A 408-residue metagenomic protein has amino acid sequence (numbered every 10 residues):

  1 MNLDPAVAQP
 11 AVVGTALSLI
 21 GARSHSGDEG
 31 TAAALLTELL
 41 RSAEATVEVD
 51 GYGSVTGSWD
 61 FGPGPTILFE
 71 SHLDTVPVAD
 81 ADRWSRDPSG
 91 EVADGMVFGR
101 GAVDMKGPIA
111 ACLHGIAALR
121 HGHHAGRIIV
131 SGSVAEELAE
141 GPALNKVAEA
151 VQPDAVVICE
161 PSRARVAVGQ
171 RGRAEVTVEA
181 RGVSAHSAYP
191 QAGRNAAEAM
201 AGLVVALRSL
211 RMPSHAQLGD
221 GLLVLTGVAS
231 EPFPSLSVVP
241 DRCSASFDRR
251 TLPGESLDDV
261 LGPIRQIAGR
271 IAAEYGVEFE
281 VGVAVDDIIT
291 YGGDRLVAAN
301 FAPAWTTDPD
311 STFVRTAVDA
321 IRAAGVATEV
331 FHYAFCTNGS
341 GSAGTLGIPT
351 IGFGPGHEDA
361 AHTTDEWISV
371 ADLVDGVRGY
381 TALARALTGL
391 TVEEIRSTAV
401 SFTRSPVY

Functional and structural regions predicted by a protein language model:
M1-V78, R242-S246, V260, D372: N-terminal helical capping/dimerization or prosegment-like subdomains of hydrolases acting on amide or phosphate bonds
A43, R120-H124, R270-G276: Short helix-capping segments at alpha-helix termini
E48, E179-Y408: Metal-dependent amide/peptide-bond hydrolase catalytic core, centered on the "pita-bread" metallohydrolase fold
E48, L68, I129-S131, E280: A structural signal for isolated positions on well-ordered beta-strands in alpha/beta enzyme cores
T66-I129, T364: Active-site metal-coordination/substrate-binding segment of hydrolases, especially metallo-dependent peptidases
E70-H72, S131-S133, V157-E160, E179-R181 (+1 more regions): Short beta-strand segments
V78-A93, V168-E179, T316-D319, I351: Acidic-glycine-rich active-site phosphate/pyrophosphate-binding loop
I109-R171, E175: Acidic/histidine-rich catalytic neighborhood of metal-dependent amide-processing enzymes
